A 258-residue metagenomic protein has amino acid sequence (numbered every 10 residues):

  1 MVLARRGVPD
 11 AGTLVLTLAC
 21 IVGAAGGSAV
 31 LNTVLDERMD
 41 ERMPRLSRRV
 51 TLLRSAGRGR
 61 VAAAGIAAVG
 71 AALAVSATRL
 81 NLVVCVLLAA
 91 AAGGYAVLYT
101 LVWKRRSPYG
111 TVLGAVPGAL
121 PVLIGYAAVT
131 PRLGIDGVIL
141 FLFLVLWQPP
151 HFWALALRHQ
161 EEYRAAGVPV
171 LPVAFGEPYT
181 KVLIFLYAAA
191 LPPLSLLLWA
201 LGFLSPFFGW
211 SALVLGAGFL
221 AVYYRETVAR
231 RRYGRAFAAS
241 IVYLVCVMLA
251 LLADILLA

Functional and structural regions predicted by a protein language model:
V2-L18, L73-V86, V122-L144, L196-F208 (+1 more regions): Helix-coil boundary and interhelical linker segments in multi-pass alpha-helical membrane proteins
L3-E37, P44-R45, V86-V97, G137-W147: Membrane-embedded alpha-helical segments that form the functional core of polytopic membrane enzymes, especially those
V8-D10, A115-E161, E177-Y179, L183: Functional transmembrane core segments of multi-pass inner-membrane proteins
G23-V30, G93-T100, L142-Q160, P192 (+1 more regions): Transmembrane alpha-helical segments that form the membrane-embedded catalytic/substrate-channel core of multi-pass
E37, E41-V86, G176-W199: Multi-pass membrane catalytic core of lipid/isoprenoid biosynthesis enzymes
R49-L52, G70, V112-V129, P178 (+1 more regions): Small-residue-rich segments of transmembrane alpha-helices in multi-pass membrane proteins, especially helix faces
R58-V129: Intramembrane alpha-helical segments
A217-V247: Interfacial loop-to-transmembrane junctions
